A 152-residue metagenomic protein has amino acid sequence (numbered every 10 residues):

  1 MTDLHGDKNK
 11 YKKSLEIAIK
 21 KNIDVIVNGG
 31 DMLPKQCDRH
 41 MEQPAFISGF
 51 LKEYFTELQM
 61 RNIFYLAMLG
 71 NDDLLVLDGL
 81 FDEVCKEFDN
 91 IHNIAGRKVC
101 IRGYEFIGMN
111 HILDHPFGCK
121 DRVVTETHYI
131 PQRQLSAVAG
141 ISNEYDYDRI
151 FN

Functional and structural regions predicted by a protein language model:
M1-G6, L33-F46, P116-E126, I130: Acidic/histidine-rich helix-loop elements that form or flank divalent-metal/phosphate-binding sites at the catalytic
T2, G30, N110: Active-site beta-alpha turn of Rossmann-fold NAD(P)-dependent dehydrogenases/reductases
T2, L69, Q134: Single, functionally critical "micro-switch" positions that shape active/binding sites and transmembrane helices
L4, G70-D72, M109: Active-site-proximal beta-strand/loop segments in catalytic clefts of secreted hydrolases
G6, K10, F46-F50, S142-N152: Soluble or luminal CAZymes and related metallo-dependent hydrolases
K8-I101: Core catalytic region of metal-dependent phosphoesterases/phosphodiesterases, especially metallo-beta-lactamase-like
Y104-N152: Active-site-proximal loop/helix segment associated with metal-binding centers of metalloenzymes
